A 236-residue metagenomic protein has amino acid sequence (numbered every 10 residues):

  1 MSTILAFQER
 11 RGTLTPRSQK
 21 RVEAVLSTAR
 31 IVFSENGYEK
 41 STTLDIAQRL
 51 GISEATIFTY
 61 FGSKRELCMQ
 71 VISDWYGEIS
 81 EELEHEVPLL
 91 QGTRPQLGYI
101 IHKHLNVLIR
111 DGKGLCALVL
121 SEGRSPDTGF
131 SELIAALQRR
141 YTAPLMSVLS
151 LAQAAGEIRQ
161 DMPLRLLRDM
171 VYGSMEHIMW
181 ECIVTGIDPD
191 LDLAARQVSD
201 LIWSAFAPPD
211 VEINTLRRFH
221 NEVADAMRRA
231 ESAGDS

Functional and structural regions predicted by a protein language model:
M1-E9, A143, S147-A155, W180 (+1 more regions): C-terminal peripheral helix-coil segments that are non-catalytic and often amphipathic
R21-A24, V32-E66, Q70: Helix-turn-helix
Q70, E84-G114, R168-V171: Hydrophobic alpha-helical connector segments
S73-S80: Short, basic, alpha-helical segments at the C-terminal edge of helix-turn-helix-like DNA-binding modules
S80, L118, T128-A155, L164-G173 (+3 more regions): Amphipathic alpha-helical packing segments from all-alpha helical-bundle domains
E86, H102-R110, L118-R124, L201-F206: Helix-loop "lid/cap" segments that line or gate small-molecule binding pockets
L108-G129, M146-S147, W180-V184, N214-R217: Amphipathic alpha-helical segments used for helix-helix packing
